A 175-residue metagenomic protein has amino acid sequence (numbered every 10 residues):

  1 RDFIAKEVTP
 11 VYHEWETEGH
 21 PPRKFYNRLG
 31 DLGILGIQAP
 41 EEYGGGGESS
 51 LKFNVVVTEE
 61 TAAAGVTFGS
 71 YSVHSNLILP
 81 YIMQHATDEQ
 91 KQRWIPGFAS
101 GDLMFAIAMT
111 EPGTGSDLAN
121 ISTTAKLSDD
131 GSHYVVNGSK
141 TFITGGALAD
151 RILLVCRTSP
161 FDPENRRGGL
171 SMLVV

Functional and structural regions predicted by a protein language model:
R1-S72, E89-R93, G97-S100, M104: Amphipathic, small/basic residue-rich leader segments at the start of a protein or domain
E42-G44, M109-T114, T141-F142: Short, solvent-exposed loop/turn elements at beta->coil junctions and helix N-caps that rim active or binding pockets
G69-E89, G115, L127-D130: N-terminal glycine-rich flavin-associated loop
L79-H85, I107-A108, A119, F161-D162: Flexible, glycine-rich active-site loops centered on histidine and acidic residues that chelate a metal or position
W94-P96, G113, S122-T124, K140-T144 (+1 more regions): A generic local secondary-structure boundary/capping motif
G101-M109, V155: A short, Trp-centered hydrophobic/proline-enriched beta-strand micro-motif
D117-N137: Cytochrome P450 C-terminal beta-domain/meander region
S132-V175: A short core secondary-structure module
